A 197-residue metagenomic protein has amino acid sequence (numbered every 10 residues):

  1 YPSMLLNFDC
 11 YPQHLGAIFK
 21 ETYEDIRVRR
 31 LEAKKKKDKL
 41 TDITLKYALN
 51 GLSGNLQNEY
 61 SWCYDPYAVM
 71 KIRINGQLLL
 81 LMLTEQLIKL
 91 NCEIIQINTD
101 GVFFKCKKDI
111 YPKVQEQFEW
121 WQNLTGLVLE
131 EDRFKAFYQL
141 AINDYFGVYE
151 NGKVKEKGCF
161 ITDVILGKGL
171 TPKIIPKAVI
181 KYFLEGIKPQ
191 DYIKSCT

Functional and structural regions predicted by a protein language model:
Y1-T197: Conserved acidic
